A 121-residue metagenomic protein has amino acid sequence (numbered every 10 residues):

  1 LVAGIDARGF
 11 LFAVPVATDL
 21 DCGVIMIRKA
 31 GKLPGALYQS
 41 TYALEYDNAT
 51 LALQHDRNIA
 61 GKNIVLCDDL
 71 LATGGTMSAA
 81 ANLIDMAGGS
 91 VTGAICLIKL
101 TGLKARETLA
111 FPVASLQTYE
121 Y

Functional and structural regions predicted by a protein language model:
L1-D6: Short glycine-rich phosphate-binding loop at a beta-alpha junction
R8, T76: Conserved glycine-rich SAM-binding loop
L11-L20, A81: Short Gly/Thr/Asp-enriched flexible loops that form oxyanion-binding sites at enzyme active sites
A13, L53-R57, L103-A105: Short, flexible, glycine/charge-rich loop motifs used to bind or transfer phosphoryl groups or to couple energy/partner
V14-P15, A36-Q39, K104-E107: Short, well-ordered secondary-structure micro-motifs
D21-V65: Short, glycine/charge-rich flexible loops or terminal/linker lids adjacent to PRPP-binding catalytic cores
D69, G74: Conserved G/P- and acidic residue-centered "switch" motifs that form tight phosphate/ATP-binding loops in soluble
S78-Y121: PRPP-dependent phosphoribosyltransferase catalytic core
